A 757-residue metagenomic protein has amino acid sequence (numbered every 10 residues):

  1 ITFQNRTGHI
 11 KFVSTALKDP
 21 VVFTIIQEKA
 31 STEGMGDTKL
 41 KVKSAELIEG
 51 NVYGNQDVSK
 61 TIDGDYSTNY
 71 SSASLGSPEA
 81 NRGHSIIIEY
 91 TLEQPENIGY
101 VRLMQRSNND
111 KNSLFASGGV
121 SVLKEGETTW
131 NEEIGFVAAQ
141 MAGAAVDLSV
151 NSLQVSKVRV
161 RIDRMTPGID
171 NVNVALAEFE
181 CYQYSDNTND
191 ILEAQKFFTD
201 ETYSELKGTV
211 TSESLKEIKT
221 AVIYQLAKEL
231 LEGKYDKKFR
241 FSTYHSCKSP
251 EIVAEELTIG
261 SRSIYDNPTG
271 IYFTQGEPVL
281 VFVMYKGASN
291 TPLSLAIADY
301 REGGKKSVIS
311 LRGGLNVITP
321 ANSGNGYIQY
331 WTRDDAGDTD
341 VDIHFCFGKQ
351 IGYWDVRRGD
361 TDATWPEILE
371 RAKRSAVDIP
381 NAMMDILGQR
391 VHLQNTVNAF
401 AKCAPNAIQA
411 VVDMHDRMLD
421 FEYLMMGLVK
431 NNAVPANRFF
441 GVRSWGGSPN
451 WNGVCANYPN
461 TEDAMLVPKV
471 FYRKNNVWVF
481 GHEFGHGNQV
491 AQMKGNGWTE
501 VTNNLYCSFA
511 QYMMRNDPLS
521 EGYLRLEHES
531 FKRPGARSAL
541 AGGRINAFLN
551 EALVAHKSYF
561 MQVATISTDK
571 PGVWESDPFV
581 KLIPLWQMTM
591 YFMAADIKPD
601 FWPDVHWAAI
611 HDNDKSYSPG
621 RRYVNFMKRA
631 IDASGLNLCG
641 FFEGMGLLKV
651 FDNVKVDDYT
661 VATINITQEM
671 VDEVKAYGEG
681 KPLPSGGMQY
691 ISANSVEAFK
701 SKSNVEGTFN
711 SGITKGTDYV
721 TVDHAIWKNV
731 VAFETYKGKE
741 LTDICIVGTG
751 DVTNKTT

Functional and structural regions predicted by a protein language model:
I1, L17, D190-R358, K728 (+1 more regions): Beta-strand-enriched, solvent-exposed domains that form extended recognition/catalytic surfaces
Q4-A16: A short beta-strand micro-motif common to beta-rich folds, especially ectodomain repeats
D19-A30: C-terminal edge beta-strand
V21, P167-S185, D335-G352: Edge beta-strands of jelly-roll/beta-sandwich modules across compartments, strongly enriched in secreted/luminal
A30-E93, R106-S113, S185-T188, K728-N729 (+3 more regions): Disordered, acidic Ser/Thr/Pro-rich linker "stalks" and the adjacent N-terminal cap of the next globular domain
D63-T128, A142-D190: Aromatic, loop-rich ligand-recognition surfaces of beta-strand-rich domains
T188, F197-Y235, R621-T753: Beta/coil-rich, acidic/histidine-enriched accessory regions frequently appended to metallopeptidases
R371-M590, H606, K615, F626: Catalytic cores of extracellular degradative/oxidative enzymes
